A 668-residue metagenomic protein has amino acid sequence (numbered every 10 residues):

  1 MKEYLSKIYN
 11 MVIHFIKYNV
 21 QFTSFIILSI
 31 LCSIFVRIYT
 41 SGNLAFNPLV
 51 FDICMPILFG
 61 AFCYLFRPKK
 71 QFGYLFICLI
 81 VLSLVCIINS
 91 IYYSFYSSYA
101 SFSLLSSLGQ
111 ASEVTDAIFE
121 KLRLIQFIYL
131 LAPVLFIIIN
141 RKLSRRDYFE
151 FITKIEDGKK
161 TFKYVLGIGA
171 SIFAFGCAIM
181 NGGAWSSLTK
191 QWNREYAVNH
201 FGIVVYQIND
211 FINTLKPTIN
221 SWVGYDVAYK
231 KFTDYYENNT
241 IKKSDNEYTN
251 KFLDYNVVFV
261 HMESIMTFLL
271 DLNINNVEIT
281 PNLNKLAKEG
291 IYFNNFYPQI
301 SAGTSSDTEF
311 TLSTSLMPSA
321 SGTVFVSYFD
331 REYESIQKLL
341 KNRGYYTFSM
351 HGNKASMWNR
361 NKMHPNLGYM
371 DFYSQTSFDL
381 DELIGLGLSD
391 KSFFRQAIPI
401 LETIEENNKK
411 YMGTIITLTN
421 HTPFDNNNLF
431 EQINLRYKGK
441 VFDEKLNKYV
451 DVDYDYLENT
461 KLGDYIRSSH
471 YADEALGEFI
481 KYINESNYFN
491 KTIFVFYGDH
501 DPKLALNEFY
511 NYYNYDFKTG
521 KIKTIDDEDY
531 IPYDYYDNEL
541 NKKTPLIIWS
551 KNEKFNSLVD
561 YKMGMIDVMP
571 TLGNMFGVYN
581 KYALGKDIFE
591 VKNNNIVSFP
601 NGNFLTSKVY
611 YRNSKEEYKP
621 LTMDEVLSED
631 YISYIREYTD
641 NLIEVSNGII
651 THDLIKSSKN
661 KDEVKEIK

Functional and structural regions predicted by a protein language model:
K2-N213: Transmembrane and membrane-interface helices of multi-pass, inner-membrane envelope-modifying transferases
L5, Y9, V20, F201-V204 (+3 more regions): Intrinsic-disorder-associated interaction segments
K17, Y225-K231, K461, Y465: Contiguous transmembrane helix-bundle modules in multi-pass membrane proteins
I26-F35, D226-A228, E444-D453: Short alpha-helical hairpin
F102, S106-G109, V227, I241 (+2 more regions): Short coil/turn linker and secondary-structure boundary residues
N220-N246: Short coil-to-helix leader/linker segments, especially the first N-terminal amphipathic alpha-helix with its helix
E237-K668: Solvent-exposed soluble domains appended to multi-pass membrane proteins
